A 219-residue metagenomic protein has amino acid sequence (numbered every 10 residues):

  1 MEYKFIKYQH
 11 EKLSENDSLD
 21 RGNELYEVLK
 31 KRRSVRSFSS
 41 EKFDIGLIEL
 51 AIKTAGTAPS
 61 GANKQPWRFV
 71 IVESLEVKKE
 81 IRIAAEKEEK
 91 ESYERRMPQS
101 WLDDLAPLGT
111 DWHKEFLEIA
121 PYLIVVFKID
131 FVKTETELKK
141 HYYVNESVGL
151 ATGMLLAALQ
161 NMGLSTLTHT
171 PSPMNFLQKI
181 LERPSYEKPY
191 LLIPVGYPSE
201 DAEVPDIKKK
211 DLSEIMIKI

Functional and structural regions predicted by a protein language model:
M1-R21, D111, K188-I219: C-terminal helix-cap and adjacent tail motif
M1-V35, S39-I45, I83: N-terminal accessory segments that position/regulate proteins before the catalytic core
L29, A51-A55, I193: Short alpha-helical scaffolding segments that buttress acidic/His motifs in well-ordered protein cores
L50-A55, Y122-I124, D130-I180: Small-aliphatic-rich amphipathic alpha-helix that forms the alpha element of a beta-alpha
T54-G56, P107-W112, L177-K179, A202: Glycine-rich, charged/polar anion/phosphate-binding loops that engage phosphate groups from diverse ligands
G56-N63: Glycine-rich phosphate/pyrophosphate-binding beta-alpha loops
Q65, I71-V148: Glycine/small-residue-rich phosphate/adenosyl-binding loop
L177-L191: Short, electropositive alpha-helical surface patch
